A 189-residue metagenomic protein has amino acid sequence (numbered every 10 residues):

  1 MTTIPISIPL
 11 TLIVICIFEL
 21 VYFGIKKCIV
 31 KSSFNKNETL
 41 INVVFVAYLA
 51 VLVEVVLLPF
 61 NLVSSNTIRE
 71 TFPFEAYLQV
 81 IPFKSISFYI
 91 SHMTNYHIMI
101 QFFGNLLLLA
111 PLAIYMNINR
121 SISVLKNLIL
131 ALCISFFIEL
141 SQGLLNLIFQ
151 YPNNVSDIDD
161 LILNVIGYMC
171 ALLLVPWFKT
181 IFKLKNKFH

Functional and structural regions predicted by a protein language model:
M1-N153, M169-H189: Bulky hydrophobic segments
N154-I166: Individual transmembrane alpha-helices with interfacial aromatic-anchor signatures
